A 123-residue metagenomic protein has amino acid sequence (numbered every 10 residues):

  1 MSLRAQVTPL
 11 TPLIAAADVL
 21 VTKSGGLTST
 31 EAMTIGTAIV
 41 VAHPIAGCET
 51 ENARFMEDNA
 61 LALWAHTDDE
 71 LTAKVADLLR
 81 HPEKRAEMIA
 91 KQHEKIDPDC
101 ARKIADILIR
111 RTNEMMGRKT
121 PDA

Functional and structural regions predicted by a protein language model:
M1-A123: Nucleotide-activated sugar donor-binding and catalytic core shared by glycosyltransferases and related lipid-linked
